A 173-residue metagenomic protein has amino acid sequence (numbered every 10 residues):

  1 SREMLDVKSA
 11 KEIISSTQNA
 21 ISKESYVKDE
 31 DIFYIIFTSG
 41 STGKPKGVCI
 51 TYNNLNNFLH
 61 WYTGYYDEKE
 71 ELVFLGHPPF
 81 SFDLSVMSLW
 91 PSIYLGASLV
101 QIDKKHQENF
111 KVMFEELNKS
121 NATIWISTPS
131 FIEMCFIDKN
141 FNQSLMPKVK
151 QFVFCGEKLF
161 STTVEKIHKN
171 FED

Functional and structural regions predicted by a protein language model:
S1-N53, Y66-D67, G96: Carrier-protein-dependent adenylate-forming modules in NRPS/ANL systems
V7, A20, Q107-K111, S161: Structural motif corresponding to alpha-helix initiation and N-cap regions
E24, K111-F114, Q143: Short hydrophobic/charged patches on amphipathic alpha-helices used for structural packing and interfaces
K28, C49-T51, D83, T128 (+1 more regions): GHKL-family ATP-binding catalytic core of two-component histidine kinases
E30, I36-S39, L72, P78-P79 (+1 more regions): Active-site beta-alpha turn of Rossmann-fold NAD(P)-dependent dehydrogenases/reductases
K46-L75, D83-T123: Conserved AMP-binding/adenylation subdomain of ANL enzymes
E68, F141-V149, H168-E172: Short, conserved loop/helix-junction motifs that constitute active-site signature segments in enzyme catalytic cores
P78-S81, K105-H106, A122-N142, V149-E165: Adenylate-forming
